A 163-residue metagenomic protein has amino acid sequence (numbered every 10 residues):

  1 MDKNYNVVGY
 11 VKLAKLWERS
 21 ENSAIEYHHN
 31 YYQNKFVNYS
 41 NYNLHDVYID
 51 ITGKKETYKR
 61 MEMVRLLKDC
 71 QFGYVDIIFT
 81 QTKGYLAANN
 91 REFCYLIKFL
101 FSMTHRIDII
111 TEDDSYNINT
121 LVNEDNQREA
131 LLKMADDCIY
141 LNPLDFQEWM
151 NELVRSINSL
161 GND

Functional and structural regions predicted by a protein language model:
M1-D163: Short, structured surface patches at the beginning of a domain
